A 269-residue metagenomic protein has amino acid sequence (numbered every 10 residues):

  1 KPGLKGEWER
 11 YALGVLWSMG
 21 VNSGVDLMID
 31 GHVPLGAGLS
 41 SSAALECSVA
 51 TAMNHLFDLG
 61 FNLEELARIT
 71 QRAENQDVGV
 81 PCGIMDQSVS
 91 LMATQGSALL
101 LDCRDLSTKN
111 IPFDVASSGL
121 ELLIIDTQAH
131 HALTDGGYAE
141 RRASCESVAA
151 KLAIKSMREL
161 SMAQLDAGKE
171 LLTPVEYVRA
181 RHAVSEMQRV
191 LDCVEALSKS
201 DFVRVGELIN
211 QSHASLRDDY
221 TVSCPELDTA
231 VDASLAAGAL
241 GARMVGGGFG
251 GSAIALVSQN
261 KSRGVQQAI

Functional and structural regions predicted by a protein language model:
K1-K5, L100-A242, L256-I269: C-terminal nucleotide
P2-D114, L235-A236, K261-Q267: Gly/Ser-rich oxyanion-binding loop with an adjacent helix/lid that shapes the negatively charged ligand pocket
L27-I29, I125-T127, A253: A structural signal for short, well-ordered beta-strand segments
G38-A43, Y220-T221, R243: Short helix-coil transition sites and intra-membrane helix breaks within transmembrane domains of multi-pass
A43-A44, S252-L256: FabD-like malonyl-/acyl-CoA
V245-G248, A253: Aromatic (often tryptophan-rich) hydrophobic motifs at membrane interfaces
